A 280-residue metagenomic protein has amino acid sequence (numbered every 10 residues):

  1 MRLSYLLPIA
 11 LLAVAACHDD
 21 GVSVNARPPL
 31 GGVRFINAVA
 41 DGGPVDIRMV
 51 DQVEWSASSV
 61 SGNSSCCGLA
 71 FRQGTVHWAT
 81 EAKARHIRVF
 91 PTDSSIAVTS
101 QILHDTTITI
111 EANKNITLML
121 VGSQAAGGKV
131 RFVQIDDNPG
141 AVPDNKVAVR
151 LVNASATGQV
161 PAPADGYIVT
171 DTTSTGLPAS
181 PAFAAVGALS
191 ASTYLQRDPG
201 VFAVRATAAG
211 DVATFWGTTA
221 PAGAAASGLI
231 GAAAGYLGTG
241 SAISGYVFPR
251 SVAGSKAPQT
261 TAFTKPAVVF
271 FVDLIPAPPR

Functional and structural regions predicted by a protein language model:
M1-A15: Sec-dependent bacterial lipoprotein signal peptides
C17-R280: Intrinsically disordered, low-complexity polar regions and short flexible loop motifs
